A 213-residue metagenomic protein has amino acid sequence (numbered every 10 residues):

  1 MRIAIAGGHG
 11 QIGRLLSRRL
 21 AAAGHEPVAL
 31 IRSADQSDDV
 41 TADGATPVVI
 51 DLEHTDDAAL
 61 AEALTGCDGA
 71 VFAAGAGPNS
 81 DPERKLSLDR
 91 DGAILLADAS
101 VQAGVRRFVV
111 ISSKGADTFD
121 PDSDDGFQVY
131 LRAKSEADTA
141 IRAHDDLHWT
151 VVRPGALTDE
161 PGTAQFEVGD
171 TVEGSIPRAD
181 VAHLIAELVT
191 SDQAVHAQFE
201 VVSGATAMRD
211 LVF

Functional and structural regions predicted by a protein language model:
R2, D68-G69, R107: Structural motif
I3-H25: N-terminal Rossmann NAD(P)H-binding glycine-rich loop of SDR-like oxidoreductase domains
I12, A70, V152, V181-I185 (+1 more regions): Non-catalytic, hydrophobic alpha-helical segments
E26-V28, A34, A76-T139, A143-H144 (+1 more regions): Conserved Rossmann-fold NAD(P)-dependent oxidoreductase catalytic core, especially the SDR/UDP-sugar
A29-L95, A99-Q102, V189-Q193: NAD(P)H-binding glycine-rich loop region in Rossmannoid oxidoreductase-like domains and their noncatalytic homologs
I31, R153-T158: Conserved SDR Rossmann-fold cofactor-binding beta-strand/turn motif
T158-F213: Active-site-lining helix/loop region of Rossmann-like oxidoreductase modules
